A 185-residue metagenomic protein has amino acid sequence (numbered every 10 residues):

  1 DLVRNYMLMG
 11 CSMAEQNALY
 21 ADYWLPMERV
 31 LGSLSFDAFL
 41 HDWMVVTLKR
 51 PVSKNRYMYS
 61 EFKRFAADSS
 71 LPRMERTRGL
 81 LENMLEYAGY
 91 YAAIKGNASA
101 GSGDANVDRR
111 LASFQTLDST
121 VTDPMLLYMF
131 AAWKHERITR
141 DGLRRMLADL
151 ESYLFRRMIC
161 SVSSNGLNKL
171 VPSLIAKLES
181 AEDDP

Functional and structural regions predicted by a protein language model:
L2-P185: A cross-family structural signal marking well-folded subdomains
